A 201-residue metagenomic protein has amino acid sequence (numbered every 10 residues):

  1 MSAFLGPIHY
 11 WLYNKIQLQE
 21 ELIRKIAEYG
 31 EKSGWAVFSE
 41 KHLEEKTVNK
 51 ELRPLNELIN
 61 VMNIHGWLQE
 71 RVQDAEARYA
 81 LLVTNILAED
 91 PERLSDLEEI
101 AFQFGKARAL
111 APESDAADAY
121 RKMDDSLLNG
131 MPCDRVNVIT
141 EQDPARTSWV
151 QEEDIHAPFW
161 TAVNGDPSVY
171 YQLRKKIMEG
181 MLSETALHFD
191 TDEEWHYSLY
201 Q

Functional and structural regions predicted by a protein language model:
M1-Q142: N-terminal accessory segment detector
D143-E194: Short, hydrophobic/π-rich interface segment
W195-Q201: C-terminal edge-of-domain segments
